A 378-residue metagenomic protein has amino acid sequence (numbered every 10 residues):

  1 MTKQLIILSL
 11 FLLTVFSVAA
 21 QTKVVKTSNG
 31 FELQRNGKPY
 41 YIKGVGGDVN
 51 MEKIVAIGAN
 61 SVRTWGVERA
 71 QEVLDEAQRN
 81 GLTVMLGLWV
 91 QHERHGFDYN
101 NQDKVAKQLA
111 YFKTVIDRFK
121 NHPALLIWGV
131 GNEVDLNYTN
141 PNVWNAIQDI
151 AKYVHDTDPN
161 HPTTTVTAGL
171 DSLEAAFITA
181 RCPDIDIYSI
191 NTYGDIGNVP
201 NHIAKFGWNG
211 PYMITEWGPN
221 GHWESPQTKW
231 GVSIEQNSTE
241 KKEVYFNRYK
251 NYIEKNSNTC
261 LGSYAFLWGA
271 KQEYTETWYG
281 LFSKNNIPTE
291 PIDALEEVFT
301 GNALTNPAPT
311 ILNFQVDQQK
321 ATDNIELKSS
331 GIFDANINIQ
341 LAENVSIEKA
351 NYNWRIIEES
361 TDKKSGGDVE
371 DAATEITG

Functional and structural regions predicted by a protein language model:
M1-Q21: Bacterial Sec-dependent N-terminal signal peptides
V24-S28, E32-I185, N198, F206-W208 (+1 more regions): Active-site mouth of glycoside hydrolases
T27-S28, R35, P39, G44 (+2 more regions): Substrate-binding clefts and catalytic carboxylate motifs of secreted carbohydrate-active enzymes
V134, T192, W217: Active-site metal-binding loops of divalent metal-dependent hydrolases
K152, N201, K250: Active-site phosphate/pyrophosphate- and oxyanion-stabilizing loops and adjacent acidic/basic residues in soluble
T165-V166, S189-I190, Y212-E216: Active-site neighborhood of phospho(di)ester-bond hydrolases with catalytic His/Asp-centered motifs
G169-P200, E224-P226, G269-E276: Substrate-binding cleft/loops of secretory-pathway carbohydrate-active enzymes
T374-G378: Solvent-exposed segments in extracellular or luminal domains encompassing
